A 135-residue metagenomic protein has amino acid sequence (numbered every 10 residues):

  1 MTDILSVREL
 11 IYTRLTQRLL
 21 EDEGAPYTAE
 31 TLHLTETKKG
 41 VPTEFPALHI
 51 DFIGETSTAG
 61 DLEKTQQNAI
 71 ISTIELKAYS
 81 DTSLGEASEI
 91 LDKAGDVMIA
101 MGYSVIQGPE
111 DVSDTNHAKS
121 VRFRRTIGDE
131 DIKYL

Functional and structural regions predicted by a protein language model:
M1-L62, T115: Small/polar-rich, solvent-exposed N-terminal microdomains that initiate assembly or binding
R8-L20, I90-Y103: Amphipathic alpha-helical segments
E55-T56, D81-S83: Short Gly/Pro-enriched loop/turn and capping motifs at secondary-structure junctions
N68-T82, H117-E130: Oligomerization/assembly interface segments of phage tail-like spikes and tubes
L84-E89: Short, conserved charged micro-motifs
L91-L135: Acidic-leaning, charged glycine-interspersed low-complexity segments
